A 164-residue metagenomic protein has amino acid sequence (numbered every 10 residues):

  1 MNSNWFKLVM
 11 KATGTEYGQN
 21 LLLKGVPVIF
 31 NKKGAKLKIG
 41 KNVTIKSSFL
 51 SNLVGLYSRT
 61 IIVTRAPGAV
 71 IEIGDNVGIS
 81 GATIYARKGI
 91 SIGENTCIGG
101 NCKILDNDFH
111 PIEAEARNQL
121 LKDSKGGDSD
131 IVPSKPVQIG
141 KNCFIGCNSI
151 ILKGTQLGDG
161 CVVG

Functional and structural regions predicted by a protein language model:
M1-L105, P111-I112, D123, V132-N142 (+2 more regions): Domain-scale signature associated with acetyltransferase and cell-envelope carbohydrate enzymes
R117-D128: Short glycine/proline- and charge-enriched loop/turn segments that cap or connect secondary-structure elements
V162-V163: Short-chain dehydrogenase/reductase
